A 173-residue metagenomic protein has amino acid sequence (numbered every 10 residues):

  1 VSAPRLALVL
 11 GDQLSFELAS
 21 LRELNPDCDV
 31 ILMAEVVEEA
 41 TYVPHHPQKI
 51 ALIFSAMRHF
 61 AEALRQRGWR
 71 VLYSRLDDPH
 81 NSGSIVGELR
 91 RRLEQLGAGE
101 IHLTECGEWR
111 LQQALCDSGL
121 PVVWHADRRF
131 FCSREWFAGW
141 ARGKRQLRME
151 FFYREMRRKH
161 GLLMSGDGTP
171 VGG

Functional and structural regions predicted by a protein language model:
V1-L76: N-terminal beta-strand-loop-alpha-helix module at the start of alpha/beta ligand-binding or catalytic domains
S15, E39, P79, W109 (+1 more regions): Surface-exposed, flexible loop/turn segments at secondary-structure boundaries
K49-L52, A56, N81, G107 (+1 more regions): Catalytic cores of large soluble enzymes that bind and process phosphate-bearing ligands
D77-G83: Acidic-and-aromatic substrate-binding clefts and catalytic sites of carbohydrate-active enzymes
S84-G173: Beta-rich, aromatic/charged-enriched effector core domains that present basic-aromatic interfaces for binding
